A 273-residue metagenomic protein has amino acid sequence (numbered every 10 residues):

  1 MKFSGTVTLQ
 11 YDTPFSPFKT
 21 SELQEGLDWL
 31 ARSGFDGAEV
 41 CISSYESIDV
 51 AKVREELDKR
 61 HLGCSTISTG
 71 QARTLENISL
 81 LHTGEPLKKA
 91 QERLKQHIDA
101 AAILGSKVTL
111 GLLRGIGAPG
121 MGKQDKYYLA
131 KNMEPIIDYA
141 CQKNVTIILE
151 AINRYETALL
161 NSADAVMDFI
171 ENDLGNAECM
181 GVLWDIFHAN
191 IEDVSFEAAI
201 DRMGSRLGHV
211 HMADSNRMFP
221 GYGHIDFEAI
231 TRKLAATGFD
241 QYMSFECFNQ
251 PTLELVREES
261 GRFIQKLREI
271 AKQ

Functional and structural regions predicted by a protein language model:
M1-I98, A102, A177, G261-Q273: N-terminal pre-domain/capping segments
F3-V7, A38-V40, C64-T69, V108-L110 (+4 more regions): Hydrophobic faces of well-ordered beta-strands that scaffold small-molecule active sites in alpha/beta enzyme cores
P14-F18, V40-K52, G117-G120, Y155-L160 (+3 more regions): Acidic-and-aromatic substrate-binding clefts and catalytic sites of carbohydrate-active enzymes
P17-K19, L80-G181: Active-site acidic/histidine proton-transfer and metal-coordination neighborhood in alpha/beta enzyme cores
Q24-D28, V50-R54, L94-D99, A130-I137 (+4 more regions): Generic structural signal for well-ordered alpha-helices, preferentially at hydrophobic/aromatic core positions
G37-A38, A130-R232: Acidic/histidine-rich catalytic cores of soluble enzymes
K59-H61, L104, Q142-K143, E178 (+2 more regions): Helix C-cap/helix->beta junction micro-motif
G70-N77, G115-G117, M212-R217, Q250: Conserved radical SAM core fold
